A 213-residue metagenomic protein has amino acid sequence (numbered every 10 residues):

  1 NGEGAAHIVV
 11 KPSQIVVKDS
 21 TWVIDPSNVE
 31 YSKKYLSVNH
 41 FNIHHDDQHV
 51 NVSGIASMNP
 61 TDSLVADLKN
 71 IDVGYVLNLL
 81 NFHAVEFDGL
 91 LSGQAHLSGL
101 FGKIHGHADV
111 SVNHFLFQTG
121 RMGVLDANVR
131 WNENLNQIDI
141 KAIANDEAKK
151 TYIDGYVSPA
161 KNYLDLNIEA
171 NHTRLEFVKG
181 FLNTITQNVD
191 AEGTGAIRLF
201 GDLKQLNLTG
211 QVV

Functional and structural regions predicted by a protein language model:
N1-V213: Interface amphipathic segments
